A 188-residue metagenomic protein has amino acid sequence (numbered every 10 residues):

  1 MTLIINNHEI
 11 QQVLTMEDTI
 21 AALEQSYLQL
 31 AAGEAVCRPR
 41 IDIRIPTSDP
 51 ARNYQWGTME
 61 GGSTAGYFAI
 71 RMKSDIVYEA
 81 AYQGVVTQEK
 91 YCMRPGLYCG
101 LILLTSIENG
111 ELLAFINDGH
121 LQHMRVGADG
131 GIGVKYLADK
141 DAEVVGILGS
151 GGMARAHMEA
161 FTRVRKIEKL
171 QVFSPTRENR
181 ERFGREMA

Functional and structural regions predicted by a protein language model:
M1-R125, G131, D141: N-terminal ligand-binding/catalytic initiation module
L137-V144, K166: Short helix-loop-beta connector
I147: Active-site cradle of extracellular carbohydrate-active enzymes
S150-G151: Glycine-rich Rossmann-fold phosphate-binding loop(s) that bind the pyrophosphate of adenine dinucleotide cofactors
A154-R155: N-terminal Rossmann-fold NAD(P) dinucleotide-binding loop
F161: Aromatic pocket-lining residues of Rossmann-like dinucleotide-binding sites
V164-A188: NAD(P)-binding Rossmann-fold cofactor-contacting core
